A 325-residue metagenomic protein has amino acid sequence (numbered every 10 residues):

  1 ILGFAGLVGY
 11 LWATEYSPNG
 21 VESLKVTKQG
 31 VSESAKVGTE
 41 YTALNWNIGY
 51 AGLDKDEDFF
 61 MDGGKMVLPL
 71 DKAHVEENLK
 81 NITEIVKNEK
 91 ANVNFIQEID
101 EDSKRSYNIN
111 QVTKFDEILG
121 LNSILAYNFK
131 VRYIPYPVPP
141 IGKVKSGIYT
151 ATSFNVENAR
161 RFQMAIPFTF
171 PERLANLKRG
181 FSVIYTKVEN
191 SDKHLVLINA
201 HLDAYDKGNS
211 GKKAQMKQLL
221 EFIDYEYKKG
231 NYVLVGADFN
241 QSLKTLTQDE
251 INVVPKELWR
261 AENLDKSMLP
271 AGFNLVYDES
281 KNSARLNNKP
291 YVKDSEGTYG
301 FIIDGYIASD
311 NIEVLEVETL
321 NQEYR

Functional and structural regions predicted by a protein language model:
I1-E117, L121, L125-Y136, P140-K145: N-terminal, active-site-proximal structural segment of metallo-dependent hydrolase catalytic domains
I1-G3, G9-V31, E221-L234, N240-R325: Metal-dependent phosphoester-hydrolase catalytic domains
G20-V21, Y133-L195, N199: A well-ordered secondary-structure block
T42-I48, N78-N108, A151, I184-T186 (+3 more regions): Active-site beta-strand/loop signature of hydrolases that rely on acidic residues for catalysis
A51-G52, E101-K104, V131-I134, T169 (+2 more regions): Active-site environment of divalent metal-dependent phosphoester hydrolases
K65-D71, I99-E101, M164-L174, H201-S210: Surface-exposed cleft-lining segments at the edges of enzyme active sites
E117-L119, G142-A159, I184-K187, S267 (+1 more regions): Conserved beta strand-loop-helix elements of the APE1-like EEP
S123-V131, A159-A165, E316-N321: Conserved S-adenosyl-L-methionine
